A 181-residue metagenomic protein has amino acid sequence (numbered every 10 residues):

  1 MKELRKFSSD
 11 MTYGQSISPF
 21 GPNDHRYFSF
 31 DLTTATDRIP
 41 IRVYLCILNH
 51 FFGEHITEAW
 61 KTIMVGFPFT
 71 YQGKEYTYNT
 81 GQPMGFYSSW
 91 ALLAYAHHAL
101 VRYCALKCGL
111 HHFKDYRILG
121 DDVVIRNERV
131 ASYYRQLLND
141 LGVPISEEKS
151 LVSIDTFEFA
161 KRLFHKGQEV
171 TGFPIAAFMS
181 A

Functional and structural regions predicted by a protein language model:
M1-A181: Core nucleotidyl-transferase/polymerase catalytic module
